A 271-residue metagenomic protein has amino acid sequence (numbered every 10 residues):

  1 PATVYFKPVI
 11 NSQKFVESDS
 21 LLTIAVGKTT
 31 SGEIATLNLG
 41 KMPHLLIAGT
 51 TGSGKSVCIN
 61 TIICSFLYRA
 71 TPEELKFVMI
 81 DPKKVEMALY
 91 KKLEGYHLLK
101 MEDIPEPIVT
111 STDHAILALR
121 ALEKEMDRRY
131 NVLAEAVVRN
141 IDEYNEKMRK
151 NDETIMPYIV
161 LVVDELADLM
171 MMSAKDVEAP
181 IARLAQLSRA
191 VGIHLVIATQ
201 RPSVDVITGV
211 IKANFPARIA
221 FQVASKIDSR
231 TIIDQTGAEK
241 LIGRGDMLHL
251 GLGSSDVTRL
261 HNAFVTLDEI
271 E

Functional and structural regions predicted by a protein language model:
P1-V9: Interdomain "pre-motor" coupling segment immediately N-terminal to P-loop NTPase/helicase cores
V9-V138, N151, M156-V223, I227-L241 (+2 more regions): P-loop NTPase catalytic phosphate-binding loop
E143-Y144: Cytosolic-facing regulatory segments adjacent to core modules
K147: Switch I (G2) and immediately adjacent beta-strands of P-loop GTPase domains
